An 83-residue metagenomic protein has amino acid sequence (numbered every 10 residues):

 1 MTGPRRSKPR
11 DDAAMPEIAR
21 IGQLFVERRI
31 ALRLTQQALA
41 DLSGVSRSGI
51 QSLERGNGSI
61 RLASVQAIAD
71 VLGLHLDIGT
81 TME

Functional and structural regions predicted by a protein language model:
M1-R20, E83: N-terminal flexible/basic segments that precede or flank functional cores
A19, R29-I30, S59: Short amphipathic helical patch at the helix-1/turn junction of helix-turn-helix
Q23-L42, A67: Short basic helix-loop element that most often maps to the first helix and adjoining turn of HTH DNA-binding modules
G44-S59: Recognition helix of helix-turn-helix/homeodomain-like DNA-binding domains that insert into the DNA major groove
A63-G79: DNA major-groove recognition helix of helix-turn-helix/homeodomain DNA-binding modules
